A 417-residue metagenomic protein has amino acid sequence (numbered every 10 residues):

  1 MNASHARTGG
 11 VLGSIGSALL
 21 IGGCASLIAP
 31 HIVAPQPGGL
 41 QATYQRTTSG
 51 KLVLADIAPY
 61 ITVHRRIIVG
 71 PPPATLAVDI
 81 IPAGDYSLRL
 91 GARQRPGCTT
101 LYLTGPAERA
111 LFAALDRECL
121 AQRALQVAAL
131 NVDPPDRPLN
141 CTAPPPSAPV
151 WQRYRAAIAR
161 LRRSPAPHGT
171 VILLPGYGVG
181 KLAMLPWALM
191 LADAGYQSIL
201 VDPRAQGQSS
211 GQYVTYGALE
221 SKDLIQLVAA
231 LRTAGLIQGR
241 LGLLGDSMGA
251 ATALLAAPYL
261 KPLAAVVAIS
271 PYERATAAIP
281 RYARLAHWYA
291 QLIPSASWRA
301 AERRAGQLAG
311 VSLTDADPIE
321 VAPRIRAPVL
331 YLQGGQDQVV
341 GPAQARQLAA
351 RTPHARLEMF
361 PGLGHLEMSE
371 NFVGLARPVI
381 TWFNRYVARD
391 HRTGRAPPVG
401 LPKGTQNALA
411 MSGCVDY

Functional and structural regions predicted by a protein language model:
L19, G23-R160, A408-Y417: An N-terminal hydrophobic leader/cap segment in hydrolases
Y177-M190: The serine-hydrolase catalytic nucleophile loop
L191-S210: Conserved alpha/beta-hydrolase
V214-G235: Alpha/beta-hydrolase active-site loop
A256-V311: Hydrolase active-site cap/lid region
R324-I325, Y331-Q333, D337: Short beta-strand/loop motif that positions the catalytic acidic residue of the alpha/beta-hydrolase fold
Q338-Q344: Conserved alpha/beta-hydrolase "acid-adjacent" motif
L363-G374: Catalytic histidine-centered segment of alpha/beta-hydrolase-like enzymes
